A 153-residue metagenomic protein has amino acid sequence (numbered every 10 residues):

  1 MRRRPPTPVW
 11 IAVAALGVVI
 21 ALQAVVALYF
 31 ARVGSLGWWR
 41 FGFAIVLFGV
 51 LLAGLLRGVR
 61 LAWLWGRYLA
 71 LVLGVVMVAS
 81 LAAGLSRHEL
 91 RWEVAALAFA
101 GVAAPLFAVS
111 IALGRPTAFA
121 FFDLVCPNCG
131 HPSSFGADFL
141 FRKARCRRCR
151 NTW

Functional and structural regions predicted by a protein language model:
M1-R142, R148-W153: Topology signature of small-to-medium multi-pass alpha-helical membrane proteins
